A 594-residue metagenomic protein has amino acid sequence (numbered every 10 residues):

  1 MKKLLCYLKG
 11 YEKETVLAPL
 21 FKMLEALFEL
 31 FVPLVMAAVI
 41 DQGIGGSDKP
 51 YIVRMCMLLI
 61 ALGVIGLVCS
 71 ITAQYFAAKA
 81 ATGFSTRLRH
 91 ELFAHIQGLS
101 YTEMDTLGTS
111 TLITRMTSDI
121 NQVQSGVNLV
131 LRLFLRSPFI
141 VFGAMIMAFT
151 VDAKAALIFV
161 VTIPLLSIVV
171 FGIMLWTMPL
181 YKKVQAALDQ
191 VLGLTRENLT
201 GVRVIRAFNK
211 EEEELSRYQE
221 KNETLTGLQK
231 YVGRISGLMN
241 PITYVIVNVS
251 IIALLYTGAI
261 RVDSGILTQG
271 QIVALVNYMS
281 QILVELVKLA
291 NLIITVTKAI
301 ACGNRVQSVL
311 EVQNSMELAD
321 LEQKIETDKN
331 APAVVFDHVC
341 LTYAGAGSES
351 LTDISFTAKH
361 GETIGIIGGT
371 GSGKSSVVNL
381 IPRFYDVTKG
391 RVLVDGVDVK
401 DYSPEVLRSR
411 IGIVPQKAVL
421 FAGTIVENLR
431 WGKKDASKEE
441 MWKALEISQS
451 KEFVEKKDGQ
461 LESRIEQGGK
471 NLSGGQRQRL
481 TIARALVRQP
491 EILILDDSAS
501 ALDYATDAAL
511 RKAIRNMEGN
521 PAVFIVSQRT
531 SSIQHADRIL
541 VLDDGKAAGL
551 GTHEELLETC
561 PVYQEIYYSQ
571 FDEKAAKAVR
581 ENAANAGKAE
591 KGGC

Functional and structural regions predicted by a protein language model:
K9, T15-T72, F76, F149-K154 (+1 more regions): Transmembrane helix-loop-helix hairpins at lipid-water interfaces of multipass membrane proteins, especially the type-1
G10-K13, G98-T102, S118-L131, L135 (+7 more regions): An intracellular "coupling" helix at the cytosolic face of ABC transporter transmembrane type-1 domains
L20, L24, F28-V32, M57 (+6 more regions): Hydrophobic alpha-helical transmembrane segments of ABC transporter permease domains
D48-I52, M147-T162, Y231-R305, V309-L310: Helix-loop-helix
L92, I96, I205, V306 (+1 more regions): Helix-loop junctions and hydrophobic alpha-helical segments within the transmembrane domains of large membrane
N314-K329: Pre-NBD coupling/linker segments of ABC/ABC-like ATPases
E326-C594: ABC-type nucleotide-binding domain
